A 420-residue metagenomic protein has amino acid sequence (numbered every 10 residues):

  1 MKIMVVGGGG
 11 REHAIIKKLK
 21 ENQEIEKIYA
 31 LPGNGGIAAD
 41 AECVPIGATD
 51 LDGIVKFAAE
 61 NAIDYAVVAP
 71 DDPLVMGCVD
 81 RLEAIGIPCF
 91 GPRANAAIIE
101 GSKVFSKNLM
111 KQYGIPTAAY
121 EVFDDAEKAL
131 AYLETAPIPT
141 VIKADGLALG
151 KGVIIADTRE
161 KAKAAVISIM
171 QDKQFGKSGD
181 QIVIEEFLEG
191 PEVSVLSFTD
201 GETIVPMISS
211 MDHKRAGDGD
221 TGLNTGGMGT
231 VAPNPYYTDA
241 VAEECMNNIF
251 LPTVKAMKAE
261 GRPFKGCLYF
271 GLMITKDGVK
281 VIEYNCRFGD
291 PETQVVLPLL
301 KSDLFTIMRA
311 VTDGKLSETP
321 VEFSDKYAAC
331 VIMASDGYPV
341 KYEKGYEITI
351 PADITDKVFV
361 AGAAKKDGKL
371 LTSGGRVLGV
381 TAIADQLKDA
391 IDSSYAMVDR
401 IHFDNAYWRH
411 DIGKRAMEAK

Functional and structural regions predicted by a protein language model:
M1-A94: ATP-binding N-terminal substructure of ATP-dependent carboxylate-amine bond-forming enzymes
E21, G36-A38, F90, Q112-G114 (+12 more regions): Solvent-exposed alpha-helices and their adjacent loops that cap or buttress functional pockets in soluble metabolic
C43-T49, E121-D125, A156: Short acidic-hydrophobic, aromatic-tinged amphipathic segments that line or gate anion-handling sites
F90-K151: A conserved helix-loop-beta module that forms one wall/lid of the active-site cleft in ATP-utilizing catalytic domains
G152, A156-T293: Internal nucleotide-binding/catalytic subdomain
M246-L268, N285-D353, K366: Active-site "cap" helix and flanking loop/linker of ATP-utilizing ligase/carboxylase catalytic domains
A364-D367, T372-K420: Generic C-terminus detector
